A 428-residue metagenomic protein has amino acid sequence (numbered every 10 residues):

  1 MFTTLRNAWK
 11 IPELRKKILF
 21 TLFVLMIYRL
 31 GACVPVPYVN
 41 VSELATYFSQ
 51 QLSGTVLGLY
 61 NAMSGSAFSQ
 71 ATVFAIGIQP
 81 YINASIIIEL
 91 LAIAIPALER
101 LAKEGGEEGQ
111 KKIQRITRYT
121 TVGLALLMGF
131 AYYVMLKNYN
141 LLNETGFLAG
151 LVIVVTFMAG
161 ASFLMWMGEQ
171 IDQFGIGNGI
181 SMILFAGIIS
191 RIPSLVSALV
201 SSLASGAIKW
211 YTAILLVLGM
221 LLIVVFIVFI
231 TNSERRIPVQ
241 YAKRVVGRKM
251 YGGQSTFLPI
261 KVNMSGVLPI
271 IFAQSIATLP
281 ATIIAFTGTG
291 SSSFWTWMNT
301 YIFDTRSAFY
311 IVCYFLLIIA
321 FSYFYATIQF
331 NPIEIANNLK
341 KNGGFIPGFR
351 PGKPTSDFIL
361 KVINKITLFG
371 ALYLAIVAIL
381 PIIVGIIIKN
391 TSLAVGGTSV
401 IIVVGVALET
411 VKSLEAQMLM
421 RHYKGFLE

Functional and structural regions predicted by a protein language model:
M1-E428: N-terminal cationic and glycine-rich segments that engage phosphates or anionic surfaces
